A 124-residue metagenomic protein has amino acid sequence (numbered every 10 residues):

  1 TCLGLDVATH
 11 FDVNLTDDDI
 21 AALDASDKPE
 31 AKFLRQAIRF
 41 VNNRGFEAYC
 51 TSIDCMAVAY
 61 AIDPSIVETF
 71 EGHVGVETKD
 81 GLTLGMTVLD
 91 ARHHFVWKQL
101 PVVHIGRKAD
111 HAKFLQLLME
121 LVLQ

Functional and structural regions predicted by a protein language model:
T1-Q124: Conformational coupling and interaction surfaces
